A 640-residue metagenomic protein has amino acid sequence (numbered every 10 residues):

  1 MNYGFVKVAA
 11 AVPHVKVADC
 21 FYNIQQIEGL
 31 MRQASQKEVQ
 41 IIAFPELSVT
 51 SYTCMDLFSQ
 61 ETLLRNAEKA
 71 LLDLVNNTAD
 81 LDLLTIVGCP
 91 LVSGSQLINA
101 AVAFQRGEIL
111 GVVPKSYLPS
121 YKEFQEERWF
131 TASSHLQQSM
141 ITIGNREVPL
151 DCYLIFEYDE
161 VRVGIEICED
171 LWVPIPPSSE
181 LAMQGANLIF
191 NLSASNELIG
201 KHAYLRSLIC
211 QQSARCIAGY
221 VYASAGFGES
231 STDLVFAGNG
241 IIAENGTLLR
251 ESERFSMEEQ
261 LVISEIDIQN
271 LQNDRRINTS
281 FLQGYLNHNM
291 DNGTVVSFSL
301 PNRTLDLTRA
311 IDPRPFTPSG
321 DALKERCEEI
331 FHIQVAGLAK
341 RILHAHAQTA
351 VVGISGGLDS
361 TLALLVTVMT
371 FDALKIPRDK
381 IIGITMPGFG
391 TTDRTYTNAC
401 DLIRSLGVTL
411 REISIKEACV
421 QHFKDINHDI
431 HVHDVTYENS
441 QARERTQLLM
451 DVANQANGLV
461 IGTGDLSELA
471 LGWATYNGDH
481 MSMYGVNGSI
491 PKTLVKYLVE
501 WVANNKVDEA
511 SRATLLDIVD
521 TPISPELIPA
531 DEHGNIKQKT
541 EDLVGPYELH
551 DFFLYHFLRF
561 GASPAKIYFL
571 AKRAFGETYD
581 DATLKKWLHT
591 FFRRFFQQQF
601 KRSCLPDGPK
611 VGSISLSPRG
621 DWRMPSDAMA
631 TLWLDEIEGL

Functional and structural regions predicted by a protein language model:
M1-V351, M369-R378, L410: Enzyme catalytic cores with a strong preference for nitrogen-chemistry domains
K7, N23, E157-D159, C216-A218 (+4 more regions): ATP/NTP-dependent adenylation/nucleotidyl-transfer catalytic domains that generate, transfer, or process NMP-activated
